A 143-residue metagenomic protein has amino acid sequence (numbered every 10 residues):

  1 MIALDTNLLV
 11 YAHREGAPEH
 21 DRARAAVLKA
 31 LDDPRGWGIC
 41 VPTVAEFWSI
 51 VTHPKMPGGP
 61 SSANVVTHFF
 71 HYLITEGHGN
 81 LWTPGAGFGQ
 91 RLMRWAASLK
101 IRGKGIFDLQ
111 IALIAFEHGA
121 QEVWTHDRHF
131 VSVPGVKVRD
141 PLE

Functional and structural regions predicted by a protein language model:
M1, A112-L113, E117-E143: Acidic, PIN/NYN-like endoribonuclease modules and their adjacent C-terminal/linker elements
M1-I39, P54-V66: Short, well-structured N-terminal submotif of metal-dependent ribonuclease cores
L8, T43, G87-F88, Q110-I111 (+1 more regions): Alpha-helix capping/helix-boundary segments
Y11-H13, I50, V133, P141: Residues that scaffold the ATP/ADP-binding catalytic core of kinase and kinase-like folds
D33-P34, E76-G77, V133: Structured helix-beta-strand junction loops
G38-P42, T125-H126: Short beta-strand segments at enzyme active-site cores
G79-E122: Active-site neighborhoods of divalent-metal-dependent phosphate/nucleic-acid chemistry enzymes
